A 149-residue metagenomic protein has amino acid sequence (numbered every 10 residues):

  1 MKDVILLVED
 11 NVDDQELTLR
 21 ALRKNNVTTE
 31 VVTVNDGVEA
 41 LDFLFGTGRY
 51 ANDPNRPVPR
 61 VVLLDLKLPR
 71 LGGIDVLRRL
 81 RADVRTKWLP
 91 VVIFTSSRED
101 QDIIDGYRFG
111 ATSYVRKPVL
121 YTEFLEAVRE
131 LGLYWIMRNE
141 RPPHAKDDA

Functional and structural regions predicted by a protein language model:
K2-D13, T18-R23, V62: Conserved acidic segment of CheY-like receiver
E16-R20, D75, R98-S113, V119 (+2 more regions): Alpha4 helix (beta4-alpha4-beta5 surface) of REC/receiver domains from two-component response regulators
T28-N35, L41-L44: Short hydrophobic/Thr-rich beta-strand motif most characteristic of the beta2 strand and flanking loop of CheY-like
T33, L68-L71: Residue-level signal for the "D+5" position in two-component response regulator receiver
D36-E39, P57-R60, G72-D75: Acidic catalytic/metal-coordinating carboxylates
E39, V119-G132, E140-A145: C-terminal output helix
R49-N52, I74-K87: Short amphipathic alpha-helix used as the core "switch/output" element in two-component signaling
D65-L66, T95: Active-site residues of response regulator receiver
